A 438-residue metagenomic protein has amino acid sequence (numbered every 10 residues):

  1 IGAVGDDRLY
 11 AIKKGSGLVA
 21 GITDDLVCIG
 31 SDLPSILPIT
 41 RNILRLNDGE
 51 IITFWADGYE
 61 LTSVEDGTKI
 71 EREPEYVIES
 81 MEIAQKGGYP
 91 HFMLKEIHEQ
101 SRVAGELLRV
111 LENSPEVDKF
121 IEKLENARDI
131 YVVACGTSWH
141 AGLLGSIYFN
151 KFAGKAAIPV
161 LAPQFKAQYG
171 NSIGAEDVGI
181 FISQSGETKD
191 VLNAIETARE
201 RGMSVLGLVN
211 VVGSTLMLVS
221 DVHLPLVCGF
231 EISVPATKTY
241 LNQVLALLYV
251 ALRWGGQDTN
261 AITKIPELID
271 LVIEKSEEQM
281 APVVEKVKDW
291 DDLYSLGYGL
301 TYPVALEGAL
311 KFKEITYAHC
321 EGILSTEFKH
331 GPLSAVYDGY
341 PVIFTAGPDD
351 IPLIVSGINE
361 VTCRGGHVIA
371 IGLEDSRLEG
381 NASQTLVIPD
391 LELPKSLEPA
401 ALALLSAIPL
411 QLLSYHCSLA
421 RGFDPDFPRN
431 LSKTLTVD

Functional and structural regions predicted by a protein language model:
I1-L124, S138, N150-A153, F165-S172 (+5 more regions): N-terminal segments that mediate ammonia production and transfer in glutamine-dependent amidotransferase systems
I1-L26, W290-E314, P348-V355: Acidic/histidine-rich
D7-R8, V19-R45, Q164-A198, E327-T362 (+2 more regions): Glycine-rich, anion-gripping cofactor-binding loops and their flanking helix/strand elements in enzyme active sites
R8-Y10, G17-V19, L26-C28, P34 (+14 more regions): Structural motif
G21, G142, P159, K189-L192 (+9 more regions): Extended hydrophobic-aromatic, low-complexity segments
E99-Y131, V222-I343, I351, S418-D438: Active-site phosphate/pyrophosphate-binding segments
E122-D270, Y298, T345-A382, L386-L391 (+2 more regions): Glycine-rich phosphate-binding loops that contact phosphosugars or nucleotide phosphates
E277-D291, G357, G365-H367, P389-E392: Mobile late-domain/C-terminal helix-loop "cap" segments that border catalytic sites or the cytosolic face
